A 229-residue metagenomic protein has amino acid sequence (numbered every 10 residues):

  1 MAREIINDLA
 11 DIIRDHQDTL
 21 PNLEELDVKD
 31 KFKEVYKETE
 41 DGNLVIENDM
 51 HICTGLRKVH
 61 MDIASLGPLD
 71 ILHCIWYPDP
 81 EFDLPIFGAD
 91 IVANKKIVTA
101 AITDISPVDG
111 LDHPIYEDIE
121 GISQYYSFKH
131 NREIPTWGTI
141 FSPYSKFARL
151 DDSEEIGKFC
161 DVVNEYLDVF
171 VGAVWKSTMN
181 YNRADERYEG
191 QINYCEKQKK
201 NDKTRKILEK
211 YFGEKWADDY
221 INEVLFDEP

Functional and structural regions predicted by a protein language model:
M1-D83: Short Lys/Arg-enriched alpha/beta "domain-start" segment
A2, A10, A64, A89 (+6 more regions): A sequence-composition feature that detects small, non-aromatic residues
N7, N22, N43, N48 (+7 more regions): Detector for Asparagine
D15, T19, L26, L150 (+4 more regions): Surface-exposed polar/charged interaction patches
I52-S145: Internal, hydrophobic cores of structured domains that mediate oligomerization or house catalytic pockets within large
D104-R205, E209: Mixed-charge (acidic/basic) macromolecular-recognition segments
T204-R205, E209-E228: A cross-kingdom marker for long, charged
